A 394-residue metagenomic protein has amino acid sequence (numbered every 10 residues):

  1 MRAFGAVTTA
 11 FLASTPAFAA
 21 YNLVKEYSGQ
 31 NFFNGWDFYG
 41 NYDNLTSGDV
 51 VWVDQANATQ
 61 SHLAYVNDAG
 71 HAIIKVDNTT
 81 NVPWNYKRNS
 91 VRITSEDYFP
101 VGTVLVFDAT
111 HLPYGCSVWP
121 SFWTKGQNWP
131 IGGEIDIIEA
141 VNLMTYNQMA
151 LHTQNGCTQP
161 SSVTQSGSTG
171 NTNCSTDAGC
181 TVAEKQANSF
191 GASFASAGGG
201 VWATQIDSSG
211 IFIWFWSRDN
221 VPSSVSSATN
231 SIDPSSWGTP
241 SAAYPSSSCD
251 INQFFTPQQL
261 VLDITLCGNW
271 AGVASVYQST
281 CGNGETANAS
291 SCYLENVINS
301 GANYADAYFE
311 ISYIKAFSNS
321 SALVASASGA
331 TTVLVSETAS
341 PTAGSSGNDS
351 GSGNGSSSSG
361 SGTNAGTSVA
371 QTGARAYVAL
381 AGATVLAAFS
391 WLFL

Functional and structural regions predicted by a protein language model:
R2-A19, A379-A388: Cleavable N-terminal signal peptides of Sec/SRP-targeted secreted and luminal proteins
A6, A13, G329-A330, S336 (+4 more regions): A detector of low-complexity, intrinsically disordered, Ser/Thr/Gly/Pro/Ala-rich segments
F18-G344, T384-L394: GH16 jelly-roll
S345-T363: Intrinsically disordered, low-complexity regions enriched in glycine and serine
A365-L394: Cleavable C-terminal sorting propeptides in eukaryotic secreted/cell-surface proteins
